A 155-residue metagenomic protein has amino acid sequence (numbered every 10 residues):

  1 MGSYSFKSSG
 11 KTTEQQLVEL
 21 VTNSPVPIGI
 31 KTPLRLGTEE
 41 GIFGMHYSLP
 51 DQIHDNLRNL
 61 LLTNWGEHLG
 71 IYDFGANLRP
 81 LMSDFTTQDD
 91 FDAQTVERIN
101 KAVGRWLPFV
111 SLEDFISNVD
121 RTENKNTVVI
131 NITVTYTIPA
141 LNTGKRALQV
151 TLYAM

Functional and structural regions predicted by a protein language model:
M1-E97, K101, N118-M155: Immediate N-terminus of the mature polypeptide
G104-E113: Short secondary-structure junctions
